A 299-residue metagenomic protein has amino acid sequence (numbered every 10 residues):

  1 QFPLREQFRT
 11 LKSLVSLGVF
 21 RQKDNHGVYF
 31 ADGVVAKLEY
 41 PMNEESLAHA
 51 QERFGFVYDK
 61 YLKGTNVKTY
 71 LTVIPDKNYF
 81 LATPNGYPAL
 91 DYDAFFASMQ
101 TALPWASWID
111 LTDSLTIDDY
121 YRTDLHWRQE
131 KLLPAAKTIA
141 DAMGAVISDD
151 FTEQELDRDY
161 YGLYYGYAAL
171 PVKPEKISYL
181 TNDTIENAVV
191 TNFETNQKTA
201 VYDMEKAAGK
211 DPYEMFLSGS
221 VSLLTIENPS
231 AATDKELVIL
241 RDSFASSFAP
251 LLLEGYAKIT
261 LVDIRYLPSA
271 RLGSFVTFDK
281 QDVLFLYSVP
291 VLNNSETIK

Functional and structural regions predicted by a protein language model:
Q1-K299: Extracellular glycan-modifying ectodomains
